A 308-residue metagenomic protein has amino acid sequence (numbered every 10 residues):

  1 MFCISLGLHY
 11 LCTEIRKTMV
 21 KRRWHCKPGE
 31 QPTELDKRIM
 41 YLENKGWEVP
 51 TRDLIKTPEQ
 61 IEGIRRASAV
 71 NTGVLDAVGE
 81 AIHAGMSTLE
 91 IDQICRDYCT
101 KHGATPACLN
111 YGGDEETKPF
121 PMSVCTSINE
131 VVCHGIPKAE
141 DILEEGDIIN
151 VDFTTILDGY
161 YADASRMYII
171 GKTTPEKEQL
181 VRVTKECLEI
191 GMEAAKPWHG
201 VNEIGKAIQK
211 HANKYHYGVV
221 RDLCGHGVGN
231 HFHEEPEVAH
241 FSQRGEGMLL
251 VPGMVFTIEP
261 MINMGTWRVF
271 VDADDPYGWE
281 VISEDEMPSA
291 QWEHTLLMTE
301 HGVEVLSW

Functional and structural regions predicted by a protein language model:
C12-W308: Active-site neighborhoods and metal-handling regions in enzymes and metal-associated proteins
